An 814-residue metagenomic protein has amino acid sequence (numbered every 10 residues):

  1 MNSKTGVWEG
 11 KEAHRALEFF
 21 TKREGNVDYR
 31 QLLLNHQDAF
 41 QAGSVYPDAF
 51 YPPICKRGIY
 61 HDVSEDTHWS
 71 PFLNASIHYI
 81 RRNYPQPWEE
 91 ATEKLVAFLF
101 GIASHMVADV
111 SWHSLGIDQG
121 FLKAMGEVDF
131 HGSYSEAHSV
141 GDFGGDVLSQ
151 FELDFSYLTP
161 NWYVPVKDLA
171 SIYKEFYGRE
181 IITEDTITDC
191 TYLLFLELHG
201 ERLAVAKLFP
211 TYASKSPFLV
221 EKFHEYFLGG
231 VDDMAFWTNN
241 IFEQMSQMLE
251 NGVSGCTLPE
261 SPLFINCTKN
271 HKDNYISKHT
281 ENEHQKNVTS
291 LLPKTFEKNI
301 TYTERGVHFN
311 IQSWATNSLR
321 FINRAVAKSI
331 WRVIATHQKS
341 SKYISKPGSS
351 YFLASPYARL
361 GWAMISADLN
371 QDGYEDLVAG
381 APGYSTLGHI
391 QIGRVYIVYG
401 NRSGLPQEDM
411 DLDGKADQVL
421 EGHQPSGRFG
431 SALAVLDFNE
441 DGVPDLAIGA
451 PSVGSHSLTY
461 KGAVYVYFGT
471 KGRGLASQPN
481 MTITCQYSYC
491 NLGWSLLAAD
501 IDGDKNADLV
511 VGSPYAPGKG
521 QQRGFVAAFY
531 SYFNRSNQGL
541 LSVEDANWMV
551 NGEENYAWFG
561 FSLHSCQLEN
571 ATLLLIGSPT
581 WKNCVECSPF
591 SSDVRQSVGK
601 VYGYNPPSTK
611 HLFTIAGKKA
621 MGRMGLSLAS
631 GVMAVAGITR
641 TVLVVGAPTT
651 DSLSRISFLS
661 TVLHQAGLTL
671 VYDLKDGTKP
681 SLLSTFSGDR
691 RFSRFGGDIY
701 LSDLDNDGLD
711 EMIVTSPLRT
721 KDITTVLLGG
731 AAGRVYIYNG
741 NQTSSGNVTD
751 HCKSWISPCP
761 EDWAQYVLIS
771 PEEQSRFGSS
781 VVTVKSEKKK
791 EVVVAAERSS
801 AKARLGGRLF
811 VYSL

Functional and structural regions predicted by a protein language model:
M1-I102, D109-S171, E175, L194-F218 (+4 more regions): N-terminal, motif-rich segments that launch catalysis or mediate targeting to/interaction with membranes, typified by
P53-K56, S111-L115, F121-K123, H389-Q391 (+6 more regions): Short, solvent-exposed loop/turn and secondary-structure capping segments
A108, W112-H113, G383, S452: Active-site-flanking alpha-helical
V326-R359, R394-R428, K461-N491, R523-W558 (+11 more regions): Blade-edge motifs of beta-propeller repeat domains
W362-Y374, G430-V443, W494-G503, F561-L575 (+4 more regions): Beta-propeller blade termini
L377-A381, L446-A450, L509-S513, L574-S578 (+3 more regions): Hydrophobic beta-strand segments that make up the repeating blades of beta-propeller and related beta-repeat
Y384-L387, V453-H456, Y515-K519, W581-V585 (+5 more regions): Short glycine/acidic-enriched loop and turn motifs that connect beta-strands
D705, V714, L718-K721, L728 (+1 more regions): Loop/turn-rich, solvent-exposed surfaces of beta-rich toroidal or solenoidal domains
